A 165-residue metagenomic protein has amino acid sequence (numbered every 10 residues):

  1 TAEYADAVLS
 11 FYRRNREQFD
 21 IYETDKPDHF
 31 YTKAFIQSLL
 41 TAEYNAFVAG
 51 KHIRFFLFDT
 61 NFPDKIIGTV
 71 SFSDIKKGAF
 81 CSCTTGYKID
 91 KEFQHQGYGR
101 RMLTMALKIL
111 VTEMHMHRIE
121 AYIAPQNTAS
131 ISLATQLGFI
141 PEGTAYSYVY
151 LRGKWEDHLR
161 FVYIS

Functional and structural regions predicted by a protein language model:
A2-A7, F11-Q18, F58-S165: Acyl-donor (CoA/ACP) binding surface of acyl/acetyltransferases
D20-T41: Conserved GNAT-fold acetyl-CoA-binding loop/helix
I21, N45-A49, T112: Secondary-structure boundary motif
Y22, G50-R54, H117: Short, polar/charged, Gly/Pro-enriched helix-capping and turn/loop motifs at alpha-helix termini and inter-helix linkers
D28-H29, T41-F56: A short helix-loop-beta-strand connector motif used in the catalytic cores of GNAT acetyltransferases and, in some
Q37-L40, R54, I67, G86: Generic internal hydrophobic packing segments that stabilize the cores of diverse globular domains
